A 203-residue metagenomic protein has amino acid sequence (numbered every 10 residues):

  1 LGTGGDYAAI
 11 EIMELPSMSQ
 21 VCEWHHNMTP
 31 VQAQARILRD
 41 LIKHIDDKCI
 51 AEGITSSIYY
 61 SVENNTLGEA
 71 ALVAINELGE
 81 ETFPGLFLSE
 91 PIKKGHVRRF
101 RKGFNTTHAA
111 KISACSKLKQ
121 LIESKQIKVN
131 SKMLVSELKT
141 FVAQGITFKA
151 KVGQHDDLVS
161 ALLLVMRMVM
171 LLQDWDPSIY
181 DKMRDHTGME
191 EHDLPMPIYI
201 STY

Functional and structural regions predicted by a protein language model:
L1-L15: Gly/Thr-rich phosphate-binding beta-strand-loop-beta motif of the actin/hexokinase/Hsp70
G5, G153-D156: A generic fold-level signal
A9-I12, S61, S160: Structured core elements
I10, H155-L158, P177: Helicase-core coupling region on the C-terminal RecA-like lobe
E14-T147, M196-Y203: Mg2+-dependent endonuclease catalytic cores in nucleic-acid-processing enzymes, primarily RNase H-like
F148, D156-V165: Amphipathic alpha-helical interaction/assembly segments
K151-V152, W175: Long, compositionally biased intrinsically disordered regions
V165-Y203: Acidic two-metal-ion nuclease catalytic site recognized across multiple nuclease folds, prominently DnaQ/RNase D-T
